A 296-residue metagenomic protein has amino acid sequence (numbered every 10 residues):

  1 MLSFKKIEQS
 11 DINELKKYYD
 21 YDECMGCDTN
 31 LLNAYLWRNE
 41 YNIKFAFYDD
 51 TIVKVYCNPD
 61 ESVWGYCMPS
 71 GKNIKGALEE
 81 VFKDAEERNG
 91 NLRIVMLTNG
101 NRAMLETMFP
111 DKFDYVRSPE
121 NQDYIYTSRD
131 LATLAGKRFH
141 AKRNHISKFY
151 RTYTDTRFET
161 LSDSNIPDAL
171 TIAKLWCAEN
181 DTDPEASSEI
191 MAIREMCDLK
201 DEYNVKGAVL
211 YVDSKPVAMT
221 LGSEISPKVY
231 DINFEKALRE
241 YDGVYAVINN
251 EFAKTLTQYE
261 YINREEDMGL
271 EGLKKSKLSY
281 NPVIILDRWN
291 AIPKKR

Functional and structural regions predicted by a protein language model:
M1-D49, E185-S188, D201: Amide-forming acyltransferase catalytic core, primarily the GNAT-like/NAT-type and related acyltransferase folds
F4-K5, G26, F45, D111-R117 (+2 more regions): Short secondary-structure junctions
T29-N101, Y211-R239: Conserved donor-binding loop and adjoining core beta-sheet/short helix segment in diverse acyl/aminoacyl transferases
R93-V95, E159, Y261-R264: Short catalytic-loop micro-motif centered on adjacent basic/acidic residues
R102-V116, N144, G269-I285: Conserved active-site alpha-helix within GNAT-family acetyltransferase domains
D111-T182: Acyltransferase donor/substrate-recognition loop-hinge adjacent to the catalytic core
D163, P167-V229: A mid-sequence, solvent-exposed acidic-amphipathic segment
G207-K294: Aromatic (often tryptophan-rich) hydrophobic motifs at membrane interfaces
